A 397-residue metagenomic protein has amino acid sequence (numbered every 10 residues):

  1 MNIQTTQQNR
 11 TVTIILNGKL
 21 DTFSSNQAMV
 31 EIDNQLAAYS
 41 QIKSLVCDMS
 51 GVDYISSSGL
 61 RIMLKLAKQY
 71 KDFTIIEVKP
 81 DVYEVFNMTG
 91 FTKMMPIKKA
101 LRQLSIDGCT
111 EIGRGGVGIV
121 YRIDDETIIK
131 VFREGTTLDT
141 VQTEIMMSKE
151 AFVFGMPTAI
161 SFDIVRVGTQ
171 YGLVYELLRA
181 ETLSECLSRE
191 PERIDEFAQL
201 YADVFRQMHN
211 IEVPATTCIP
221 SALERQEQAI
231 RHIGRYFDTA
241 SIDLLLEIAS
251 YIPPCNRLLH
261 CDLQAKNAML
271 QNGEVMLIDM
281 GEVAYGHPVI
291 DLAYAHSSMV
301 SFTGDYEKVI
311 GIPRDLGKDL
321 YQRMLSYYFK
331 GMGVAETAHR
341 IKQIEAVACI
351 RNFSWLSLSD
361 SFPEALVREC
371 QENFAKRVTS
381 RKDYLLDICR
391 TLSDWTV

Functional and structural regions predicted by a protein language model:
M1-I15: Short beta-strand/loop segment at the start of cytosolic alpha/beta domains
K19-M95: Amphipathic alpha-helical interaction surfaces in cytosolic regulatory modules
V82, Y171, N256-R257: Residues on conserved beta-strands of the protein kinase catalytic domain
T110-E111, G116-T216, P253: ATP-binding pocket architecture of kinase catalytic cores
N210-C261, A265, M269-N272: An alpha-helical support segment within catalytic cores of ATP-dependent transferases
M276-D279: Pre-DFG segment of protein kinase catalytic domains
L292-M332, A346-A365: Active-site activation/catalytic loop segments of kinase-like enzymes and analogous catalytic loops in related
R351-V397: ATP/Mg2+ or Mg2+-diphosphate-binding catalytic cores that bind nucleotide phosphates or diphosphates via glycine-rich
